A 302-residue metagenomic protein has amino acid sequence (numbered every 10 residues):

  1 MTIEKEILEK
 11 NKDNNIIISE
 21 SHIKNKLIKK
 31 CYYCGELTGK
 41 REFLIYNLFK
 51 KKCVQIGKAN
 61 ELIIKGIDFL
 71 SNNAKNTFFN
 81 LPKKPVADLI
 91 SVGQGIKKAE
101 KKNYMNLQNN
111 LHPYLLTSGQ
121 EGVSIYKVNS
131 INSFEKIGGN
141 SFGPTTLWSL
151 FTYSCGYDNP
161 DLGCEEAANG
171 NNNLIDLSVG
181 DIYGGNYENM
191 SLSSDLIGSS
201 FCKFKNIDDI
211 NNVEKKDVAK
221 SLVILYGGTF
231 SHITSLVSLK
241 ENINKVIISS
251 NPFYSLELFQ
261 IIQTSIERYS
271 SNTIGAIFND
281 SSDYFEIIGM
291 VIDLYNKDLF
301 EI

Functional and structural regions predicted by a protein language model:
M1-N15, S21, S133-F134, N140-F142: Short glycine-rich, Thr/Ser-proximal phosphate-binding strand/loop in the N-terminal lobe of ATP-dependent enzymes
I16-E61, K65-K75, P85, L89 (+1 more regions): Short beta-strand-loop/turn "lid" adjacent to the catalytic site in phosphate-handling enzymes
C31-E42, L236-L239, I243-S265, S282: Glycine-rich phosphate-binding loops at beta-strand->alpha-helix junctions
C34-E36, Y114-G122, Y126, E166-A167 (+1 more regions): Short beta-strand segments
Q55-L116, I131, I288-L294: Conserved phosphate-binding catalytic cores of ATP/NTP-utilizing and phosphoryl-transfer enzymes
N60-T77, T146-C155, N159-C164, S221-I224 (+4 more regions): Glycine-rich phosphate-binding/hydrolytic loop that grips phosphoryl groups
N129-Y183: Glycine-rich phosphate-binding loop plus the immediately following alpha-helix
N189-V246: Adenine-nucleotide phosphate-binding core of ATP-dependent small-molecule kinases
